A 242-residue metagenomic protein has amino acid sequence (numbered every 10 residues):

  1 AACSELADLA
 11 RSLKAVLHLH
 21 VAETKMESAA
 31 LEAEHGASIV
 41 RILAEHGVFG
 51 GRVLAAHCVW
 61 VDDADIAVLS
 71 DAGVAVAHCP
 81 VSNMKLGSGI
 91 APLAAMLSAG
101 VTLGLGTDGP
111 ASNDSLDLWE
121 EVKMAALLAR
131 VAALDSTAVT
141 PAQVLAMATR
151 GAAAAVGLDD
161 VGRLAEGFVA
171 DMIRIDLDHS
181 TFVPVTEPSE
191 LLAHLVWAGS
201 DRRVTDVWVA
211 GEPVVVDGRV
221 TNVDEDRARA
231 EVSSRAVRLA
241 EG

Functional and structural regions predicted by a protein language model:
A1-A75, G87-L103: Histidine/acidic residue-rich metal-binding segments in metalloenzymes
C3, G36, S115, P141 (+3 more regions): Generic structural signal for well-ordered, non-membrane alpha-helical segments in soluble metabolic enzymes
H20-A22, A56-C58, A77-C79, G106 (+2 more regions): Generic beta-strand/beta-sheet core signal
E23, P80-M84, G109-A111: Short, acidic/turn-prone active-site loops that include or flank metal/cofactor- and phosphate-binding residues
E45-R52, A94-T181: His/Asp/Glu-enriched, well-ordered alpha-helical/loop segment that forms or immediately abuts the divalent-metal
C58-V61, S82, D159: Short beta->alpha connector loops
K85-I90, D114-L116, V185: Short, charged, surface-exposed secondary-structure boundary motifs
A148-G242: Active-site microenvironment of metallo-dependent hydrolases
